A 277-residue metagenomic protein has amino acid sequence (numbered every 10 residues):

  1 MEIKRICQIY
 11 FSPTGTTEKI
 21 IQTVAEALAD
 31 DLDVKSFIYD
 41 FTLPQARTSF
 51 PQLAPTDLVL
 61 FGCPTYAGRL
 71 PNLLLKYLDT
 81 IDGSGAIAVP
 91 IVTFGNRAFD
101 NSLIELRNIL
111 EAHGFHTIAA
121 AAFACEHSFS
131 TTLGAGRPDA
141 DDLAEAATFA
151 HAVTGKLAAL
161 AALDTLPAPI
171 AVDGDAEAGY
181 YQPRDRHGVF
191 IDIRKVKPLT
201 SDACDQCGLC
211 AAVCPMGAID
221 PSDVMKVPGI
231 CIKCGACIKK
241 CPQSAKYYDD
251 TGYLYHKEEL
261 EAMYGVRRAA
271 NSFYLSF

Functional and structural regions predicted by a protein language model:
M1-Q8, T14-K19, V24-T42, S49-I193 (+1 more regions): FMN-binding flavodoxin-like domain, especially the glycine-rich phosphate-binding loop
D175-V196, D205-P221: Short, charged low-complexity linear segments at domain edges
L199-T200, D205-I232, A236-L254, Y274: Iron-sulfur cluster-binding cysteine motifs and their immediate structural context in ferredoxin-like electron-transfer
